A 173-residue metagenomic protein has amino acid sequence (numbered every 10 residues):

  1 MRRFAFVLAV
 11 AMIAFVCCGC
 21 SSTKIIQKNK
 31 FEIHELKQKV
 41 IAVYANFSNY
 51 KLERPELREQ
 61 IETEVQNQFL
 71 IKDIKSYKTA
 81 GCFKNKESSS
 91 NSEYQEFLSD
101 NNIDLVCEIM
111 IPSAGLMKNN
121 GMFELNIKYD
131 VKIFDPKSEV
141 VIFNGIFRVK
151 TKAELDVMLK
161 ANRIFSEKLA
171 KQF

Functional and structural regions predicted by a protein language model:
M1-S21: Sec-dependent bacterial lipoprotein signal peptides
G19-K78: A structural "domain/chain start" motif
C20-V40, D73, D100, K128 (+1 more regions): C-terminal/domain-edge helix-coil "capping" segments
S48-K51, P112-L116, V149-K152: Solvent-exposed loop/turn segments at secondary-structure junctions within structured extracellular/periplasmic domains
K51-R54, N85-S89, K152-M158: Solvent-exposed loop/turn segments connecting transmembrane beta-strands in outer-membrane beta-barrel proteins
E53, L57, I61, V65 (+3 more regions): Stable alpha-helical elements in mature extracytoplasmic
K75-Y94: Acidic helix-start/capping segments at beta-turn-to-alpha-helix junctions
S88-V141: Surface-exposed short loop/turn segments
